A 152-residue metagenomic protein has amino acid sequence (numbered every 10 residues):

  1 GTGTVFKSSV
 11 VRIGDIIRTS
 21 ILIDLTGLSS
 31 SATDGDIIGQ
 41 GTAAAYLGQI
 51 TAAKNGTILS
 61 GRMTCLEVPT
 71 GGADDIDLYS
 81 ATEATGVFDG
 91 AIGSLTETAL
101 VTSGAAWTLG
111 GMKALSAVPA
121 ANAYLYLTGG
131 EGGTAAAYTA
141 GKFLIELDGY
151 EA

Functional and structural regions predicted by a protein language model:
G1-A152: Surface-exposed, low-hydrophobicity beta-strand/loop segments enriched in small/polar/acidic residues
